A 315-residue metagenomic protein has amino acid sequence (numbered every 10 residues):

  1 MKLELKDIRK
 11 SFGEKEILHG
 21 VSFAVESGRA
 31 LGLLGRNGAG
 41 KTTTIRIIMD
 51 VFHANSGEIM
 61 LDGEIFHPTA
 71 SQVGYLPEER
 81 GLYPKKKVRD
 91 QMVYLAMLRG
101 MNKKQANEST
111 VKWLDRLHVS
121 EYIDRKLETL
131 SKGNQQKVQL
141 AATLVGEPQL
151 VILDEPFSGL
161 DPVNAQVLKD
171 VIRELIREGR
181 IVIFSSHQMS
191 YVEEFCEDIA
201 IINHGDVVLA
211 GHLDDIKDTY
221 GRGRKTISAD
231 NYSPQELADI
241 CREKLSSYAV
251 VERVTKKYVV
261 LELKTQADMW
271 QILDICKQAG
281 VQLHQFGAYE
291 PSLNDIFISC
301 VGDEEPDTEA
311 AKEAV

Functional and structural regions predicted by a protein language model:
G35-G40: Walker A (P-loop) phosphate-binding loop of ABC-type ATPase nucleotide-binding domains
G57-T69: Conserved ABC transporter NBD signature motif
V93, M97, Q105-Y122: Conserved ABC ATPase "signature" region
K126-L130: Conserved ABC ATPase signature
V151-E155: Catalytic Walker B motif of ABC-type/P-loop ATPase nucleotide-binding domains
D170-L263: ABC transporter nucleotide-binding domain
